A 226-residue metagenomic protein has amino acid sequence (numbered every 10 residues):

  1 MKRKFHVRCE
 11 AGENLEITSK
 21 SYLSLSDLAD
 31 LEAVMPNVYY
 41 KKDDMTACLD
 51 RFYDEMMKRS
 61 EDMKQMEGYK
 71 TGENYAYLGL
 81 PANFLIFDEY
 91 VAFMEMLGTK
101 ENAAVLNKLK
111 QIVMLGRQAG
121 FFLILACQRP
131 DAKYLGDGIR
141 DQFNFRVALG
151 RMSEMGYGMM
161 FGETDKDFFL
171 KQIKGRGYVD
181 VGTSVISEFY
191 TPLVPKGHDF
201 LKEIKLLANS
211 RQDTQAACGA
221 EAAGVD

Functional and structural regions predicted by a protein language model:
S24-Q65, N83-F84, Y90-M152, F161 (+2 more regions): P-loop NTPase catalytic phosphate-binding loop
N74-N83: Short basic/glycine-enriched coil/helix segment immediately N-terminal to the Walker B
E95-M96, L106-K108, I139-V147, R176-D226: Conserved P-loop NTPase motor module
